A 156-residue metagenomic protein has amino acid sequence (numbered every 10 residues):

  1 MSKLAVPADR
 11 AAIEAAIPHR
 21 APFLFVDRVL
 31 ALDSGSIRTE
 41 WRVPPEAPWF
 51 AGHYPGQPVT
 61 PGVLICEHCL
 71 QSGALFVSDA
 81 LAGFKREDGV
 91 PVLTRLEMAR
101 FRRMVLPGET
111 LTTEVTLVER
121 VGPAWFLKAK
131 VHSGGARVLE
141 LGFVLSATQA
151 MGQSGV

Functional and structural regions predicted by a protein language model:
L4-P7, G73-T112, V138, L145-A150: Hydrophobic beta-strand-centered segment that forms part of the acyl-chain substrate-binding groove
R10-R20, R86-E87: Short aromatic-glycine motifs in intrinsically disordered, low-complexity regions
E14, G56, F101-R103: Beta-strand-rich interaction surfaces with strong enrichment in secreted/lumenal proteins
P18-T60: Catalytic strand-loop segment that frames the active site of acyl-thioester-processing enzymes
L24, S34-R38, T110-T112, A124-F126 (+1 more regions): Intrinsic-disorder/low-complexity, polar/charged segments enriched in Ser/Thr/Lys/Arg/Asp/Glu/Gln
V29, R95-G134: Hydrophobic beta-sheet segments that form the core/acyl-binding groove of ACP/CoA-dependent acyl-chain-processing
A51-S78, L93: Compact, glycine-rich, soluble single-domain proteins
A124-F126, K130-G155: Mixed-charge, glycine-accented linear interaction segment located at domain edges/termini
